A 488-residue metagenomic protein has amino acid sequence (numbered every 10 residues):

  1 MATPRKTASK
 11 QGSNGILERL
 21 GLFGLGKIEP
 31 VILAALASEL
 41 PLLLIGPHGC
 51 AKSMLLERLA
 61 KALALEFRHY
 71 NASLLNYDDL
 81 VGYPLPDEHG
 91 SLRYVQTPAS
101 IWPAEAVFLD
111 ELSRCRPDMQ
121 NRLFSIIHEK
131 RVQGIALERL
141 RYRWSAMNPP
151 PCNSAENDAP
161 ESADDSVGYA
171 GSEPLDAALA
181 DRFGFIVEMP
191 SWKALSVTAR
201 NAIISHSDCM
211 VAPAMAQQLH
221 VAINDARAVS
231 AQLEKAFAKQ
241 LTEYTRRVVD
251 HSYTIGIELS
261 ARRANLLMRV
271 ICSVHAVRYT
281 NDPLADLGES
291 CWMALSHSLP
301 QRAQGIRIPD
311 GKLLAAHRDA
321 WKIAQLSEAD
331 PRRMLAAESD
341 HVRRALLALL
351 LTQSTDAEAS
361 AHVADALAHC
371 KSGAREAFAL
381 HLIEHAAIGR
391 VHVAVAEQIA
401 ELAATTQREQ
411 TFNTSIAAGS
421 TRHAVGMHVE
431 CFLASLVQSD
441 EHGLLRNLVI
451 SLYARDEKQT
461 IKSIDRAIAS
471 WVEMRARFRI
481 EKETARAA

Functional and structural regions predicted by a protein language model:
P4-H48: Pre-Walker A (pre-P-loop) alpha-helix and adjacent loop at the N terminus of AAA/AAA+ ATPase modules, a conserved
V31-A35, L85-V107: Conserved alpha-helical scaffold flanking the Walker A/P-loop in AAA+ ATPase domains
L36-L75, L85: Walker A/P-loop
L40-P41, P103-V107, I135-W144: Loop/turn-to-beta-strand initiation segments
D110-L112, R122: Walker B catalytic acidic pair
R114-M119, E129-L219: Canonical AAA+ ATPase core
S207-H317: Basic, amphipathic alpha-helical bundle interface domains used for macromolecular binding and assembly
L314-A488: Terminal-proximal interaction/regulatory segments of ATP-powered molecular machines
